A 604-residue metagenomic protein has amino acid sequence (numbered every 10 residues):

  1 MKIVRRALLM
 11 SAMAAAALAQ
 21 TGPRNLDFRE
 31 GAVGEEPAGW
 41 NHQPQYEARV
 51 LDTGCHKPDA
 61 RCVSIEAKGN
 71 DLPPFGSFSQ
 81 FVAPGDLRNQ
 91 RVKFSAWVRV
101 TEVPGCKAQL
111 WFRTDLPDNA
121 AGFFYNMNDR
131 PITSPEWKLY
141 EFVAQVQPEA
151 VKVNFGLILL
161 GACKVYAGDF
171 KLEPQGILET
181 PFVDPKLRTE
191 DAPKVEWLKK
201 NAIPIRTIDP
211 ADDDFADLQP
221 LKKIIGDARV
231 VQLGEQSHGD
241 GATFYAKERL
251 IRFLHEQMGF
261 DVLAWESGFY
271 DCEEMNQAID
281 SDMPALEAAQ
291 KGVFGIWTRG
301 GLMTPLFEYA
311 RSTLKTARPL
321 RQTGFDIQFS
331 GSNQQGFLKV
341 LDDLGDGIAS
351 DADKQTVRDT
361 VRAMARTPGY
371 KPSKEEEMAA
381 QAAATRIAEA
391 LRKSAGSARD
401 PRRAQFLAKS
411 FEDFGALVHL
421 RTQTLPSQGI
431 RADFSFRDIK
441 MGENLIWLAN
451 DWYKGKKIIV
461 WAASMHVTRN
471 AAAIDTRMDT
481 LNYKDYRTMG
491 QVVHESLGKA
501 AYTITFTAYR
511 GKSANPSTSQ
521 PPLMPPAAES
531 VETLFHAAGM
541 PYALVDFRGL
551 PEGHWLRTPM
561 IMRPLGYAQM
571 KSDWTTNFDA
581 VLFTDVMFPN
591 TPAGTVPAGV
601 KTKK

Functional and structural regions predicted by a protein language model:
M1-L9: Bacterial N-terminal signal peptides that target proteins for export
K2-I3, L110, F244, V418: Short alpha-helical segments used as structural interaction elements across diverse proteins
M10, A60-R61, A228, D579: Short, surface-exposed beta-edge/turn micro-motifs
S11-A19: Hydrophobic h-region of N-terminal signal peptides that target proteins for export in Gram-negative bacteria
L18-P193: Extracellular and organelle-lumenal recognition/adhesion modules and their flexible linkers in secreted
V103, E179-K604: Structured catalytic-domain cores with a bias toward divalent-metal coordination
